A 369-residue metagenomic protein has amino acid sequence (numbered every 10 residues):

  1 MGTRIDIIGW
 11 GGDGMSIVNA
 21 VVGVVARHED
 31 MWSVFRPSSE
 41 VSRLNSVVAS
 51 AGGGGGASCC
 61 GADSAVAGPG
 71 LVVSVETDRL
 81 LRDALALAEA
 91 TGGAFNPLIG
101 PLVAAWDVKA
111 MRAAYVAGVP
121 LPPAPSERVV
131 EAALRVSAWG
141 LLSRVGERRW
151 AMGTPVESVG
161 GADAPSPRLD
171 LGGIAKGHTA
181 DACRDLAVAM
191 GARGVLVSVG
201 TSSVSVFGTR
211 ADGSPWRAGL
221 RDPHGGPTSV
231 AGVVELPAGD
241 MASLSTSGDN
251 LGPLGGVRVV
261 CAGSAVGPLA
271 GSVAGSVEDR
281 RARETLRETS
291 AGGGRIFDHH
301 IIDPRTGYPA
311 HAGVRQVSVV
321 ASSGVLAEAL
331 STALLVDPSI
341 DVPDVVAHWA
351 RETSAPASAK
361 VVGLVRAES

Functional and structural regions predicted by a protein language model:
M1-S369: Mature catalytic core of soluble alpha/beta enzymes
